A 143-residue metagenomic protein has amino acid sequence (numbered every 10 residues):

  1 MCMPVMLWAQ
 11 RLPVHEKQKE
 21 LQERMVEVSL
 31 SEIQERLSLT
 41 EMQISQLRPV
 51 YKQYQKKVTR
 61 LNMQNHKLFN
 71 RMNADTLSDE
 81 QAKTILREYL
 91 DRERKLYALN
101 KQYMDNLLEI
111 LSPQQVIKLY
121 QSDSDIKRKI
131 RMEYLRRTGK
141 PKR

Functional and structural regions predicted by a protein language model:
M1-E16: Bacterial Sec-dependent N-terminal signal peptides
A9, H66, M132: Localized chelating/binding microdomains that coordinate divalent metal ions or stabilize phosphate-bearing
K17-Q18, E27-V28, Y97, K101-R143: Amphipathic, charged alpha-helical segments and their helix-to-coil junctions in extracytoplasmic/peripheral assemblies
Q18, S29-I110: Amphipathic alpha-helical segments
L21: Metal-dependent catalytic neighborhoods of phosphoester/phosphodiester hydrolases
